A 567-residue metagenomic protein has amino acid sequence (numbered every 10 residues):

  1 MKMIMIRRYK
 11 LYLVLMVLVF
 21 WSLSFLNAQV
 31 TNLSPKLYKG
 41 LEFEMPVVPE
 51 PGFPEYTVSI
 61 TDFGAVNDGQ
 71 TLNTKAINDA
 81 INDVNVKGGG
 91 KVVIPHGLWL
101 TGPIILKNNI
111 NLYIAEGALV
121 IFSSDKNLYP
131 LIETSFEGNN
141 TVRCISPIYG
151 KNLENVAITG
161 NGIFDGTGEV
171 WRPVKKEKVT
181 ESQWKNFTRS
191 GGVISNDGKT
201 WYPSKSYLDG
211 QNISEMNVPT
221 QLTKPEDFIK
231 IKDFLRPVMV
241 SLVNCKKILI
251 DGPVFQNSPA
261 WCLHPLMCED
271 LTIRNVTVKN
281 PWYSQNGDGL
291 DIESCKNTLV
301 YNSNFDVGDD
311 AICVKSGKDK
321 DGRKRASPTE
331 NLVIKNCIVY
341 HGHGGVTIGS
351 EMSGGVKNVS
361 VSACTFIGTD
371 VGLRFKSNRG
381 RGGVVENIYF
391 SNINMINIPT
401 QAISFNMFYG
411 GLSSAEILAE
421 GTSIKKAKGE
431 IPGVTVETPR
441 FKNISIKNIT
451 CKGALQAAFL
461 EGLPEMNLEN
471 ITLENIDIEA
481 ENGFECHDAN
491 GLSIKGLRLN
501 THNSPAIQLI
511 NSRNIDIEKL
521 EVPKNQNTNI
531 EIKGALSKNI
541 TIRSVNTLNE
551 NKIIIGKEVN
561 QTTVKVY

Functional and structural regions predicted by a protein language model:
K2-L13, V17-V93, L98-N111, A115-N244 (+9 more regions): Extracellular "leader-to-stem" segments immediately downstream of a signal peptide or signal-anchor in secreted/lumenal
T71-T74, P328, R440: Electropositive phosphate-/nucleotide-binding environments in soluble metabolic enzymes
D79, V84, G90-K91, G344 (+4 more regions): Structured catalytic/translocation cores of nucleotide/phosphate-coupled proteins
L100-Y113, C144-T159, G192-I194, F255-H264 (+4 more regions): Generic detector of contiguous secondary-structure segments
P103-L106, L119-S123, S146-K151, V238-N244 (+14 more regions): Glycine-rich beta-solenoid repeat tracts in large extracellular/virion proteins
E116-G117, E154-G162, K246-Q256, E269-P281 (+12 more regions): Right-handed parallel beta-helix
D165-S190, H264-C268, M352-V371, Y389 (+4 more regions): A short, hydrophobic/aromatic-rich structural module that often spans a beta strand with its adjoining loop
G380-P464, I471-E479, G491-S493, L497-N500: C-terminal structural cap/anchor segments
